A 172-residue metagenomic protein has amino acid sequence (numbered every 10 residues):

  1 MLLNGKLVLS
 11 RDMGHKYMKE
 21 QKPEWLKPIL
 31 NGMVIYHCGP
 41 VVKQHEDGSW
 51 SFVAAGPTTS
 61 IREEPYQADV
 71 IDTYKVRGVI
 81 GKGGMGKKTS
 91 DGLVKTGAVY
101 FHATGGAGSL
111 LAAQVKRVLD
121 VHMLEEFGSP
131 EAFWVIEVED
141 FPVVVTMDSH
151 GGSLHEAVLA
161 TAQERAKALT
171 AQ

Functional and structural regions predicted by a protein language model:
M1-L9: Short, charged beta-turn/beta-strand-edge "cap" motif at the junction between a beta-strand and an adjacent loop
L2, I35, V144-T146: Structured core elements
V8-F141: Feature captures the catalytic cores and cofactor-binding loops of soluble hydro-lyases/lyases that act on carboxylate
V118-Q172: Acidic, glycine-rich flexible loop/linker segments
